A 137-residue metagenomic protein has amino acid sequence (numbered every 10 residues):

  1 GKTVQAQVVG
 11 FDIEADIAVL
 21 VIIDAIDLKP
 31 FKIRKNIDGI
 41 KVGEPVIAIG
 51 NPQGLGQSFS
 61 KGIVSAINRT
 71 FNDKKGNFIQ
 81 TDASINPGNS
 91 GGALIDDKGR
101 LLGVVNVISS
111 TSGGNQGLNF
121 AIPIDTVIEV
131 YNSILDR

Functional and structural regions predicted by a protein language model:
G1-G50, G54-Q57, K75, I128 (+1 more regions): Conserved active-site neighborhood of the chymotrypsin/trypsin-like protease fold
A6-V8, V64, L94: Conserved hydrophobic positions within beta-strands
V21-I23, S65, D82: Residue-level detector of conserved, well-ordered beta-strand and adjacent loop positions that form binding/recognition
L28-P30, I49-K61, F71-G91, D96 (+1 more regions): Active-site loop architecture of trypsin-fold serine endopeptidases
N68: Short proline/glycine- and basic residue-enriched helix-capping loop/turn segments at helix->loop/beta transitions
